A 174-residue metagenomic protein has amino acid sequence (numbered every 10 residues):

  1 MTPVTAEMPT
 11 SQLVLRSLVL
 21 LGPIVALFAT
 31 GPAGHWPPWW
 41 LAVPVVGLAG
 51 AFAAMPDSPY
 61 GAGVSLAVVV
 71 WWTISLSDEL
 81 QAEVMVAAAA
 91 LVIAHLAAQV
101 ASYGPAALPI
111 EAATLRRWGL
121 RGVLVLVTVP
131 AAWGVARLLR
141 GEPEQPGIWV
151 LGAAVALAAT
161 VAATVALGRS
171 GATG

Functional and structural regions predicted by a protein language model:
M1-P38, L91-A97, A101-Y103, A107-I110 (+2 more regions): Alpha-helical transmembrane segments and their cytosolic membrane-interface
L20-L27, A42-A49, V64-W72, P130-W133: Hydrophobic, membrane-inserted alpha-helices
G34-V43, S58-G63, E79-M85, E144-V150: Short, aromatic-rich membrane-interface segments at the entry and exit of alpha-helical transmembrane domains
V45-A54, V70-S75, A89-Q99, A156-A162: Alpha-helical transmembrane segments and their membrane-interface exit regions
A49-S65, R169-A172: Membrane-helix interface "capping/anchor" motifs
P56-V68, M85-A89, E111-R116: Cytoplasmic-side transmembrane-helix entry/capping segments in multi-pass membrane proteins
L66-M85, L139: Membrane-helix boundary elements
W72, W118-G119: Tryptophan-centered motif/residue detector
